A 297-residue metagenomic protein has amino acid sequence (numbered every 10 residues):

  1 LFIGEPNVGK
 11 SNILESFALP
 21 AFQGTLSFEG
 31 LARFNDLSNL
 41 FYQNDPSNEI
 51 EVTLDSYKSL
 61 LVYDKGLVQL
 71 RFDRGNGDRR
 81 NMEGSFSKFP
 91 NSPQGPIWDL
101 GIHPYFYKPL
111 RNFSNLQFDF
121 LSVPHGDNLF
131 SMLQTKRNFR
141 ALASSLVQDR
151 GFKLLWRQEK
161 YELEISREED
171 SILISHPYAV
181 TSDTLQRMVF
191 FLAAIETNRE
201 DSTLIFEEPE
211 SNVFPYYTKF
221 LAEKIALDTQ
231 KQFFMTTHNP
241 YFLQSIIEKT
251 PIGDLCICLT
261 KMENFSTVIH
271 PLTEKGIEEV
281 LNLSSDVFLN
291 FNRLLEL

Functional and structural regions predicted by a protein language model:
L1-L19: Pre-Walker A-like glycine/lysine-rich segment at the N-terminus of P-loop NTPase domains
P20-D201, E263, T267-L297: Phosphate-coordinating catalytic segments in nucleotide- and nucleic-acid-processing enzymes
E200-T203, Q230-F234: Loop/turn-to-beta-strand initiation segments
E207-P209: Walker B catalytic acidic pair
S211-P215: Conserved D-loop-proximal element of ABC-family nucleotide-binding domains
F220-L221, I225: Conserved hydrophobic alpha-helix in the ABC-type ATPase nucleotide-binding domain
T236-H238: H-loop/switch region of ABC-family ATPase nucleotide-binding domains
I246-E263, T267: A short helix-turn-beta junction within AAA+ P-loop NTPase domains corresponding to the substrate/partner-engaging
